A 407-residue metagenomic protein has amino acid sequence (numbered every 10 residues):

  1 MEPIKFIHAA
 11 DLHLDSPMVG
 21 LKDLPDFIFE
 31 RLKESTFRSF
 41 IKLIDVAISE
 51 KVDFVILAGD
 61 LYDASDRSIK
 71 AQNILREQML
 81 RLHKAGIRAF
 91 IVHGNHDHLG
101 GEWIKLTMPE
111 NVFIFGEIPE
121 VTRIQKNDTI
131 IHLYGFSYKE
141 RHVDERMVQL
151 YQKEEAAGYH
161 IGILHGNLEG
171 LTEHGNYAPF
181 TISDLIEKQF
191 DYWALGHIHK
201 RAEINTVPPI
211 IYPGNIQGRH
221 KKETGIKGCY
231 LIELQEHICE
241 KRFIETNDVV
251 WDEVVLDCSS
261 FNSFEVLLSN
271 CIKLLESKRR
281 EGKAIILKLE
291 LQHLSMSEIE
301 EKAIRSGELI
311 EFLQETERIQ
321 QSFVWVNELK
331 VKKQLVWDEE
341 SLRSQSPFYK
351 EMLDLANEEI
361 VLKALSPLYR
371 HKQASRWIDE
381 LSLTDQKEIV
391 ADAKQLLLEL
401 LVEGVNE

Functional and structural regions predicted by a protein language model:
M1-I69, L383-K387, A391: N-terminal active-site segment of His-dependent metallophosphoesterases
P3, K51, G158, Q189 (+2 more regions): Short loop/turn motifs at secondary-structure junctions
S39-L43, I74, N270: Well-ordered alpha-helical segments embedded in enzymatic catalytic cores
A47, L82, K278: Hydrophobic pocket-lining residues that define ligand/cofactor binding sites across diverse proteins
F54, S65-E233: His/Asp/Glu-rich metal-coordinating catalytic cores of metallo-dependent phosphodiesterases/hydrolases acting on
E120-N127, P213-E276, E281, K288: Binuclear metal-dependent phosphoesterase catalytic core
D248-E407: Accessory, non-catalytic peripheral segments of nucleic-acid enzymes
